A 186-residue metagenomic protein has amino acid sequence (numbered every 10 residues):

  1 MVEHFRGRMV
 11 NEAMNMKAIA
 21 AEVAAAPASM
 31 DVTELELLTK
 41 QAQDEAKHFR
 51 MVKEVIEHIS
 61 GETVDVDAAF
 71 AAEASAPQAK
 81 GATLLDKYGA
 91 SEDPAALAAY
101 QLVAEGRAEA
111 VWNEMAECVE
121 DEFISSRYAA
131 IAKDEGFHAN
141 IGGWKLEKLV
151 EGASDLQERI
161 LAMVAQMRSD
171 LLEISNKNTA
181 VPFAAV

Functional and structural regions predicted by a protein language model:
M1-V186: Non-heme di-metal
